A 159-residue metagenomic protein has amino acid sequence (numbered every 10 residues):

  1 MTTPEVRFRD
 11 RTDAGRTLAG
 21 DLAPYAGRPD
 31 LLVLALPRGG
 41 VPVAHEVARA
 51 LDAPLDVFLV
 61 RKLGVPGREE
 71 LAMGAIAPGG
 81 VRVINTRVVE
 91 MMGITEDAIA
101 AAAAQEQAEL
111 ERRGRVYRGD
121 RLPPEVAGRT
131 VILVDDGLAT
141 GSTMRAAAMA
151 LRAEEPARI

Functional and structural regions predicted by a protein language model:
M1-I159: PRPP-associated nucleotide enzymes
